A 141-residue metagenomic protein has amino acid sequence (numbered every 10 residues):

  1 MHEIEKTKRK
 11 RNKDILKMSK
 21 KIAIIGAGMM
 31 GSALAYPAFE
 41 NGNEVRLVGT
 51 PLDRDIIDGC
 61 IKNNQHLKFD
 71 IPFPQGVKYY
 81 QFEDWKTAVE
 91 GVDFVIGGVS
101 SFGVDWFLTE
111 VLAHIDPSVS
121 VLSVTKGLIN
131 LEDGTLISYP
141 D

Functional and structural regions predicted by a protein language model:
K6-K17: Short, Lys/Arg-enriched N-terminal segments with co-localized hydrophobic residues within the first ~10-30 amino acids
M18-I71, K78-Y80, E110, L131: NAD(P)+-binding Rossmann beta1-loop-alpha1 motif at the extreme N-terminus of oxidoreductases
L52, K86, L128: Residue-level detector of flexible, active-site-proximal loop/helix-junction positions within diverse enzyme catalytic
P74-E90: A structured beta-alpha segment of the ubiquitous adenosine-cofactor-binding alpha/beta core
E90, F94-D141: Rossmann-like NAD(P)(H) cofactor-binding subdomain of soluble oxidoreductases
